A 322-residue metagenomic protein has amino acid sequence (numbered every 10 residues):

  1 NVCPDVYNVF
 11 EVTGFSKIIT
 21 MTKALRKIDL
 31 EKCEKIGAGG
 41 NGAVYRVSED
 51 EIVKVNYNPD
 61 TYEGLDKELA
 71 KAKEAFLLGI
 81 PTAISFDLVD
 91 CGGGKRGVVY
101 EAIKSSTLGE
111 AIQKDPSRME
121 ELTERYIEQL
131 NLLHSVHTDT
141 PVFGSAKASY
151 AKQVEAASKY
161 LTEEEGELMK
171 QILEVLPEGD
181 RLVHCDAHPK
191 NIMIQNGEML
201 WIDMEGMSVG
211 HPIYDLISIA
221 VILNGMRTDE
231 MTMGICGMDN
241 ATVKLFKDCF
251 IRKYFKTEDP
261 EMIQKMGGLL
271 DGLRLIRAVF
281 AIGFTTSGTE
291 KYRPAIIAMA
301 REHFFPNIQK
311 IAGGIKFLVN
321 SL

Functional and structural regions predicted by a protein language model:
N1-I19: Amphipathic alpha-helical interaction surfaces in cytosolic regulatory modules
Y7, D60, T107, I192 (+1 more regions): Conserved protein kinase catalytic core
A24-E31: Juxta-kinase regulatory segment immediately upstream of eukaryotic protein kinase catalytic domains
R26, S135-C185, P189-K190, Q195: An alpha-helical support segment within catalytic cores of ATP-dependent transferases
E34-K35, G40-P141: ATP-binding pocket architecture of kinase catalytic cores
I36, A43-V47, K170-Y214: Active-site acidic catalytic loop and adjacent metal/ATP-binding pocket of ATP-dependent phosphoryl transfer enzymes
L216-E258, G272-E290: Active-site activation/catalytic loop segments of kinase-like enzymes and analogous catalytic loops in related
E261, I276-L322: ATP/Mg2+ or Mg2+-diphosphate-binding catalytic cores that bind nucleotide phosphates or diphosphates via glycine-rich
